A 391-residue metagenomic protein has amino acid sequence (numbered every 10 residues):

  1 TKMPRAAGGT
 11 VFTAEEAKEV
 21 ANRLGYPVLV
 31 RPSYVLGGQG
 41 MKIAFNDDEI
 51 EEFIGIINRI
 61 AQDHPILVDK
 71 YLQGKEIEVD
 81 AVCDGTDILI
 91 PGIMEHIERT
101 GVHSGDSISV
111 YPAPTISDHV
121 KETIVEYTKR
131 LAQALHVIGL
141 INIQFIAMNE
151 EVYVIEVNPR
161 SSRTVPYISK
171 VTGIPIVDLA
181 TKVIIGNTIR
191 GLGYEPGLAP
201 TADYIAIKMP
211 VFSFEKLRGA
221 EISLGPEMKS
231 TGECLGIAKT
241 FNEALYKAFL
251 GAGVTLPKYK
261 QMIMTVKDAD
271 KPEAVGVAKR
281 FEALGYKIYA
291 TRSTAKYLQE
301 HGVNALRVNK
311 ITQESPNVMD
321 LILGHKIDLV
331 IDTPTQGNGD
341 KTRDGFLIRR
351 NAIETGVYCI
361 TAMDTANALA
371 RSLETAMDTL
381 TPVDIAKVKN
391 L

Functional and structural regions predicted by a protein language model:
T1-G9, N309-K310, V318-L329, T333-L391: Peripheral docking tails and interdomain loops at the edges of cofactor- or intermediate-handling domains
T1-M41, Q299-K310, D364-R371, A376: A conserved helix-loop-beta module that forms one wall/lid of the active-site cleft in ATP-utilizing catalytic domains
T1-P4, L24-P27, L36-Q39, I43-K258: ATP-dependent carboxylate activation and anion-phosphoryl transfer catalytic cores that bind Mg-ATP to form
L29, I263-T265, L329-T333: Structural motif
S33-V35, R160, D268-A269, P334-N338: Short glycine-rich anion-binding loops that position phosphate/pyrophosphate groups of nucleotides and phosphorylated
V254, Y259-Y286: Glycine- and Gly-Pro-enriched alpha-helical subdomains that act as flexible, kink-prone "lid/hinge" or packing modules
G285-Y297: Short internal beta-strands
